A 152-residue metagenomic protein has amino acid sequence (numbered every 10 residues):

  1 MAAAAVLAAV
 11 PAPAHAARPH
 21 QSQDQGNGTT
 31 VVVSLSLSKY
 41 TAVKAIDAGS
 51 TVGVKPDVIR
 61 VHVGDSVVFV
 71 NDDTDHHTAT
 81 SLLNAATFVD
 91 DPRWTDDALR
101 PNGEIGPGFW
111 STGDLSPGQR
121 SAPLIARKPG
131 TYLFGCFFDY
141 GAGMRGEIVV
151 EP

Functional and structural regions predicted by a protein language model:
A2-A9: Bacterial N-terminal signal peptides
P11-P152: Extracytoplasmic copper-binding redox domains, predominantly the cupredoxin/blue-copper superfamily
